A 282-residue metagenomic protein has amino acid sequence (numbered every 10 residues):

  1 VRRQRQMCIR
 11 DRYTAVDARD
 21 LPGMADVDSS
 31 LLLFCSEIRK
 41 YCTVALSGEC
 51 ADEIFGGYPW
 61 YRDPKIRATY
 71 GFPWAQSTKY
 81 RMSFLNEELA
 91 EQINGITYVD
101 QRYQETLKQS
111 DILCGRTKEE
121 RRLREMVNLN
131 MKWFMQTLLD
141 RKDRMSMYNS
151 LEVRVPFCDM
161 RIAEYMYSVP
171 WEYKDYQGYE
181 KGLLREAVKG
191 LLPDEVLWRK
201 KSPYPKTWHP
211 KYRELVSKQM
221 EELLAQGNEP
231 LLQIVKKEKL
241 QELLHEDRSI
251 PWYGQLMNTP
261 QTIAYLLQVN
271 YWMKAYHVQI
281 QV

Functional and structural regions predicted by a protein language model:
R3-Q6, R10-G115, E119-M126, R141-L192 (+4 more regions): ATP-dependent adenylate-handling active sites, centered on carboxylate activation for C-N bond formation
N130, N149-V153, A225-E229: A ubiquitous short alpha-helical element
N130-L138: Core structural elements
M160-R161, S217-E222, P260: ATP/NTP-dependent adenylation/nucleotidyl-transfer catalytic domains that generate, transfer, or process NMP-activated
L192-G254: PAPS-dependent sulfotransferase catalytic core
